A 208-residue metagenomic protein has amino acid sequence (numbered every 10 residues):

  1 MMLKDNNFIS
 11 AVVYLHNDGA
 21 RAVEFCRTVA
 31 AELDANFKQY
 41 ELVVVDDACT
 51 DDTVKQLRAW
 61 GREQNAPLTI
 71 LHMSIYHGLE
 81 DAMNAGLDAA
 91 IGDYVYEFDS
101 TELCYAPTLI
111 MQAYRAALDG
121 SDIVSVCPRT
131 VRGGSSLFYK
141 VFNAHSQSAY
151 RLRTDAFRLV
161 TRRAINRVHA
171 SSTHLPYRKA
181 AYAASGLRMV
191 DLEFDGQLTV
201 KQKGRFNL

Functional and structural regions predicted by a protein language model:
D18-L33: Short, well-formed alpha-helical segments that are part of the catalytic scaffolds of diverse glycosyltransferases
R21-V23, D51-A59: Acidic helix N-cap motif at the loop->helix transition within catalytic regions of sugar-transfer enzymes
K38-C49, L71-H72: Short beta-strand/loop segment that forms part of the nucleotide-sugar
D46-K55, E102-L103: A conserved acidic beta->alpha catalytic loop
M73-A90, T108-M111: Glycine-rich, basic loop-to-helix element that forms the pyrophosphate-binding segment of sugar-nucleotide handling
V95: Short aromatic/hydrophobic "clamp" motif used to bind/position activated sugar donors
I110-G133: Conserved donor NDP-sugar-binding/catalytic core segment of glycosyltransferases
R162-L208: Catalytic donor/gating beta->alpha subdomain of glycosyltransferases that bind UDP-sugars
